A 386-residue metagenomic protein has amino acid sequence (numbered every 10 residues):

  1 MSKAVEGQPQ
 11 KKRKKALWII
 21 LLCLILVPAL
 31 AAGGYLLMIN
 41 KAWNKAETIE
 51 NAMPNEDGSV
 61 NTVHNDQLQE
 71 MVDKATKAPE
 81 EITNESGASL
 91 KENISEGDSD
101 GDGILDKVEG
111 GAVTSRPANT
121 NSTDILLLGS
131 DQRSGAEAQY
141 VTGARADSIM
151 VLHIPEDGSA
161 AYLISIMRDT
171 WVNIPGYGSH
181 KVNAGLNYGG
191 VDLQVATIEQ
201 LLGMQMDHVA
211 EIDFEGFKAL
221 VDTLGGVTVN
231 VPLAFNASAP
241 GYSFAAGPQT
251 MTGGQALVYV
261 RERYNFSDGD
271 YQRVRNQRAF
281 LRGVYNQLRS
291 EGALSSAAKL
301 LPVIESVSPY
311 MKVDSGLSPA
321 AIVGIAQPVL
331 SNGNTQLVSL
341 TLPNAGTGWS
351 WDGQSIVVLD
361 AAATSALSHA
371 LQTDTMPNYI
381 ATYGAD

Functional and structural regions predicted by a protein language model:
S2-C23, P28-D386: Non-catalytic, solvent-exposed segments at the cell envelope interface
